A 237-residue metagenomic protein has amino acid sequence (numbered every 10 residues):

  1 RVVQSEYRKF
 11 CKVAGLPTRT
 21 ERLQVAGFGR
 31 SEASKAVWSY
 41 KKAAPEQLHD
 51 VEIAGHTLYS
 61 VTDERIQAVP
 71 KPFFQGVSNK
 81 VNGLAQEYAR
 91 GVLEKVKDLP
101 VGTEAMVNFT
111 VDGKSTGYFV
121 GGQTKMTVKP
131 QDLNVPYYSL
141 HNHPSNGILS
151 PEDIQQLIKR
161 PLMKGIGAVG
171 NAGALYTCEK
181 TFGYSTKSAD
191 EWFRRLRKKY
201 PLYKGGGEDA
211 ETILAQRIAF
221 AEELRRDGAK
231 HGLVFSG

Functional and structural regions predicted by a protein language model:
R1-S60, E64-A68: Juxtamembrane/interface and other helix-to-disorder boundary residues and their adjoining low-complexity tails
A36, V77-V81, Y88, V107: Composition-driven recognition of long, low-complexity, acid-poor segments enriched in small hydrophobic and small
Q47-H56, D63, G165-G237: Active-site or metal-binding loop neighborhoods of secreted/extracellular toxin and effector enzymes
G55-G83, L140: Short, compositionally biased leader-like segments
A85-P100: Beta-lactamase-like hydrolase cores
P100-V101, F109, S145: Active-site-proximal, substrate-binding regions of enzyme catalytic domains and RNA-binding/basic surfaces
E104-V111, G165-V169: Short beta-strand scaffold segments in enzyme catalytic cores
S115-M163, V169-A172: Short HxH-centered metal-ligating active-site micro-motif
